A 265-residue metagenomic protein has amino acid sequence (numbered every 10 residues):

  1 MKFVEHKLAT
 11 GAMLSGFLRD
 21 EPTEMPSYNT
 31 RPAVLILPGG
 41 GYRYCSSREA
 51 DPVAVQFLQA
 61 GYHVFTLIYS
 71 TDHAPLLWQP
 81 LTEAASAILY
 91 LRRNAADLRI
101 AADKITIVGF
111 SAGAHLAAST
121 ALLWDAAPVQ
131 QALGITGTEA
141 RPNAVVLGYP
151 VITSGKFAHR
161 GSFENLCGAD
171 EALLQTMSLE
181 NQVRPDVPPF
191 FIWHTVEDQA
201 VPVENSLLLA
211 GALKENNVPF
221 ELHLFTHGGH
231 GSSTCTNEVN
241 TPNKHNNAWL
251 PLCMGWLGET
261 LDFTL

Functional and structural regions predicted by a protein language model:
M1-N29: N-terminal cap/lid segment of alpha/beta-hydrolase-fold proteins
T30-G39: Short beta-strand element of the alpha/beta-hydrolase
C45-S47, L67-A102, T241-H245: Catalytic nucleophile-loop/oxyanion-hole region of alpha/beta-hydrolase and closely related hydrolase-like folds
S47-F65: Short amphipathic alpha-helix adjacent to the substrate-entry channel of hydrolases
L89-S162, L174: Primarily recognizes the serine-hydrolase "nucleophile elbow" in alpha/beta-hydrolase and SGNH/GDSL folds
D186, I192-H194, D198: Short beta-strand/loop motif that positions the catalytic acidic residue of the alpha/beta-hydrolase fold
Q199-L208: Conserved alpha/beta-hydrolase "acid-adjacent" motif
L207-L265: C-terminal catalytic histidine-bearing segment of alpha/beta-hydrolase fold enzymes
